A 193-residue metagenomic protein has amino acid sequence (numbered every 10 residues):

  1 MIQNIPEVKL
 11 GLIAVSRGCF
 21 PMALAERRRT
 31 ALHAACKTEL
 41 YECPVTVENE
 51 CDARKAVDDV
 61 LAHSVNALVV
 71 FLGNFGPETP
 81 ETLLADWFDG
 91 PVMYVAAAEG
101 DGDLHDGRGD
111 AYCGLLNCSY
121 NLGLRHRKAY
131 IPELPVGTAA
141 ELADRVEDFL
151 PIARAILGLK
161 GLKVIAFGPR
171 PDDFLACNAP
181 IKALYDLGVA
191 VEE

Functional and structural regions predicted by a protein language model:
M1-E193: An N-terminal assembly and electron-transfer interface module characteristic of large anaerobic redox and radical
